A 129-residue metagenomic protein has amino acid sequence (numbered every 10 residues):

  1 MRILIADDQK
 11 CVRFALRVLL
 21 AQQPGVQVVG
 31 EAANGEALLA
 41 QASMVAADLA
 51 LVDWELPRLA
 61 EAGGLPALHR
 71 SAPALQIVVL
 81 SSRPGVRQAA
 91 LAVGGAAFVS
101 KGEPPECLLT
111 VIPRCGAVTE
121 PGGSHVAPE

Functional and structural regions predicted by a protein language model:
M1-V12, L16, L20, A50: Conserved acidic segment of CheY-like receiver
G25-V28, A74: Glycine-centered tight turns that cap/initiate beta-strands
E31-L49: Acidic, metal-coordinating helix/loop segments flanking the phosphotransfer/catalytic sites of two-component signaling
G35, L51-L68: Conserved phosphotransfer microenvironments
S43-V45, L68-L75, V93: Conserved phosphotransfer cores of two-component systems
G63, R83-V99, E103, T110: Alpha4 helix (beta4-alpha4-beta5 surface) of REC/receiver domains from two-component response regulators
V78-L80: Hydrophobic/aromatic residues positioned on beta-strands within the core alpha/beta folds
P113-E129: The C-terminal output helix
